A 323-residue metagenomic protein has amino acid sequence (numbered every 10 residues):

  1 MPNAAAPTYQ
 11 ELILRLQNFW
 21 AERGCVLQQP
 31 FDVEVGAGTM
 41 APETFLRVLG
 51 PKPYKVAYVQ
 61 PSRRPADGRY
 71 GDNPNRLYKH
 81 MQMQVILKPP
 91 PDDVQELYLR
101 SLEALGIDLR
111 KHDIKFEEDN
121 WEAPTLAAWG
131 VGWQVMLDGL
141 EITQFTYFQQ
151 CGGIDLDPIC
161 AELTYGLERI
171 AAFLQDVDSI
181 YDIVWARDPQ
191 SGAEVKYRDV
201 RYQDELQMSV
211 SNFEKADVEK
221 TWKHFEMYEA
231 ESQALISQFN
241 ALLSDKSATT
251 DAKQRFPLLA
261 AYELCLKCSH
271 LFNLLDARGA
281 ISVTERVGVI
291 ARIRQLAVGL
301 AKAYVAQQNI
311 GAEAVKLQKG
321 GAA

Functional and structural regions predicted by a protein language model:
P2-G311: Structured aminoacyl-transfer and RNA-binding surfaces used for tRNA recognition/handling in the translation apparatus
A312-E313, K319-A322: Terminal leader/tail segments of proteins
